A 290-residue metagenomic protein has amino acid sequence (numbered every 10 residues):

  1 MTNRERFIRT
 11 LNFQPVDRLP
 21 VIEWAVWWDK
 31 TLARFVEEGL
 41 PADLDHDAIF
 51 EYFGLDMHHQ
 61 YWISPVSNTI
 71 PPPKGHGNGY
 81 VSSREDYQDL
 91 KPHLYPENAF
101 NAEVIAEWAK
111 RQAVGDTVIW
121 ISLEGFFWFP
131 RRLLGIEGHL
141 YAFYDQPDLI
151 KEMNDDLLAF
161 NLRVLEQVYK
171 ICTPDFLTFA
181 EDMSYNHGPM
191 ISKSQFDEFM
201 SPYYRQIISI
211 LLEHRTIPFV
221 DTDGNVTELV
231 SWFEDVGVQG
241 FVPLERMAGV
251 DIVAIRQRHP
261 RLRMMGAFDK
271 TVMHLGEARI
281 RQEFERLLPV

Functional and structural regions predicted by a protein language model:
M1-G39, L90-V290: Active-site loop segments of alpha/beta catalytic cores
A42-S64, I171-C172: Catalytic domains of carbohydrate-active enzymes, especially glycoside hydrolases
I49, I70-G75: An N-terminal assembly and electron-transfer interface module characteristic of large anaerobic redox and radical
Y61, Y80-R84: Aromatic-residue-lined binding/catalytic grooves and analogous aromatic/hydrophobic interfacial grooves in multimeric
Y61-P72, S122-F127: Short, glycine/charge-rich beta-strand/loop segments that flank catalytic centers and engage negatively charged groups
